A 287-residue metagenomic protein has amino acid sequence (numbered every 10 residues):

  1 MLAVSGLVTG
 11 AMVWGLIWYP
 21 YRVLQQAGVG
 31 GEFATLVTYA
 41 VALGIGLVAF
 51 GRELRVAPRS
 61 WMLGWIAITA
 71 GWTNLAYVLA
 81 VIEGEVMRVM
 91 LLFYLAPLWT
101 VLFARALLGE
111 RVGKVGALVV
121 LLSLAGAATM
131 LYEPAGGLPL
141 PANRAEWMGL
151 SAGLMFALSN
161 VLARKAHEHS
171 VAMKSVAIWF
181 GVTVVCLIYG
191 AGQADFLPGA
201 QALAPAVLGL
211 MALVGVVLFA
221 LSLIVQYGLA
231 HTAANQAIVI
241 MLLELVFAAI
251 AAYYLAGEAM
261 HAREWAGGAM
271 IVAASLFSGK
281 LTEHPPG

Functional and structural regions predicted by a protein language model:
M1-G6, G31-V48, V119-L122, W147 (+1 more regions): Hydrophobic alpha-helical transmembrane segments of multi-pass integral membrane proteins, especially transporters
M1-T9, V101-L154, R164, A269-G287: Juxtamembrane helix-loop boundary signature in multi-pass membrane transporters
L7, A11-V23, G46, T100-V101 (+1 more regions): Transmembrane alpha-helical segments that form core, pore/gating elements of small-molecule transporters/exporters
V13-L16, E53-R88, T129, V216-T232: Specific transmembrane alpha-helical segments of multi-pass solute transporters/efflux pumps, especially DMT/EamA
F33-L36, A40, V78-L108, A234-Y253: Specific alpha-helical transmembrane segments that line the substrate/conduction pathway and gating interfaces
F50, A96-L121, V246-W265: C-terminal transmembrane-helix exit sites in multi-pass transporters
M90-L95, A163-V182, L218-Y254: Helix-helix packing/entry segments at the starts of transmembrane helices
Y132, I238, L242-G287: C-terminal-most transmembrane helix of multi-pass membrane proteins
